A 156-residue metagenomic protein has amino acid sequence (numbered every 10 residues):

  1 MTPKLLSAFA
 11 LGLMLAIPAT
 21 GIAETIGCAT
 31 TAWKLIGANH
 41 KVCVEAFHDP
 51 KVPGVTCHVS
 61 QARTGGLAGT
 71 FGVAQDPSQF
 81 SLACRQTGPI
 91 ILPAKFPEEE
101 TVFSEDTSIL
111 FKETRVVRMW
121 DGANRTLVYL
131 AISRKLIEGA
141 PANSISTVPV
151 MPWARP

Functional and structural regions predicted by a protein language model:
M1-F9: Bacterial N-terminal signal peptides that target proteins for export
A8-I17: Bacterial N-terminal signal peptides
A10, D49, A62, P89 (+1 more regions): Residue-level marker of positions within ordered structural domains that often coincide with functionally constrained
A19-A23: Sec/Tat signal peptide C-region and signal peptidase I cleavage site
E24-S81: N-terminal secretory signal peptides
P50, D121-A123: Short, ordered beta-strand-loop transition motifs
T56-W120: Mature extracytoplasmic domains of secretory-pathway proteins
A123-P156: C-terminal partner/receptor-binding element of secreted or periplasmic proteins
